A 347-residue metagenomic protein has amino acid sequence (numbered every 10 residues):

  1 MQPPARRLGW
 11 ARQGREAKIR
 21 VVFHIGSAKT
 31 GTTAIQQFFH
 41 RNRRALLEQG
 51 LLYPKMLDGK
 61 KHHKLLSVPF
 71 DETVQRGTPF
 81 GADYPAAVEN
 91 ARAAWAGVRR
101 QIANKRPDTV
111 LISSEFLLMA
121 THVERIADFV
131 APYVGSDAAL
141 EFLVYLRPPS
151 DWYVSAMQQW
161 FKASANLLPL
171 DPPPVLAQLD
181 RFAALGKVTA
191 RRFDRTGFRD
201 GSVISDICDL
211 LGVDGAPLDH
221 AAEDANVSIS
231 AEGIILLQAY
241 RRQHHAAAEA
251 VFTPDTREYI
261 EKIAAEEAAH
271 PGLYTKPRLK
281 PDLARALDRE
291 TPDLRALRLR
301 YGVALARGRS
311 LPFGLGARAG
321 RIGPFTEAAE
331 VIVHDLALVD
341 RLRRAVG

Functional and structural regions predicted by a protein language model:
P3-G347: Anion-recognition interface
